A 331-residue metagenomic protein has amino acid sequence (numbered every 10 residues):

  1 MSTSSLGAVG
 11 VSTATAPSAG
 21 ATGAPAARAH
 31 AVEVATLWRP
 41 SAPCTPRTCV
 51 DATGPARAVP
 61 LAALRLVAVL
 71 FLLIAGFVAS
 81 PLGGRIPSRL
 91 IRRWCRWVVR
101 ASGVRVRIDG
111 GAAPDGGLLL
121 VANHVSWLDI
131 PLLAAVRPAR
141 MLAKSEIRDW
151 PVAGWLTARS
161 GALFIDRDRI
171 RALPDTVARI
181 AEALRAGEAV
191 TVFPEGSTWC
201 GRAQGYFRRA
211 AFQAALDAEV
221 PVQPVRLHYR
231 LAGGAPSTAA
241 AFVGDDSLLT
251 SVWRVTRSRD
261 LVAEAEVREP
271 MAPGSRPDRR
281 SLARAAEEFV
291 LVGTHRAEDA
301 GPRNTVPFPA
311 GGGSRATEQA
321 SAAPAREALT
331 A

Functional and structural regions predicted by a protein language model:
M1-V50, R105-G111, I130, I165 (+7 more regions): Soluble, non-transmembrane catalytic domains of enzymes that act on hydrophobic metabolites at membranes
R47-R107, W155-S160: A transmembrane-helix-recognition feature enriched in membrane-embedded lipid enzymes and envelope glyco-/phospholipid
G116-A122, A162, E188-P194: Generic beta-sheet signal
G116-V125, D129-V136: Glycine-rich active-site/cofactor-binding loop and its immediate structural neighborhood
P131-R179, E188: Membrane-embedded segments
V152-G154, G201-P277, A285, A297-A300 (+1 more regions): A cross-family acyltransferase "interaction/gating" segment
A183-A211: Catalytic-site beta-strand/loop segments enriched in glycine and acidic/polar residues
